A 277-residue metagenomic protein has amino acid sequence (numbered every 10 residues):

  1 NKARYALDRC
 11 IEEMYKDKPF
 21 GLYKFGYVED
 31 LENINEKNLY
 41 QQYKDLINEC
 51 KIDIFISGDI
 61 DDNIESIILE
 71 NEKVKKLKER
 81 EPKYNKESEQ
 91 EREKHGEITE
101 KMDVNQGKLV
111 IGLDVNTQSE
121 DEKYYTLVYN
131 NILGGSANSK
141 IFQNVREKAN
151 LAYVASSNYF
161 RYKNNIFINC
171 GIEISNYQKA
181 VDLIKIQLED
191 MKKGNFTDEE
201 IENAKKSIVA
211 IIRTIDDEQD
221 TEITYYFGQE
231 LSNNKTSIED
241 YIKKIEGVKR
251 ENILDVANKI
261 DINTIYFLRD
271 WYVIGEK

Functional and structural regions predicted by a protein language model:
N1-P82, V115-T117, E147-K277: Charge-rich, well-structured scaffold segments of protease-associated domains
K51, E79-K140, A149: His/Glu-based metal-binding/catalytic segments typifying zinc-dependent metallopeptidases
I64, K140-I141: Residues at secondary-structure transition points
N144: Ligand/cofactor pocket segment of small-molecule handling proteins
